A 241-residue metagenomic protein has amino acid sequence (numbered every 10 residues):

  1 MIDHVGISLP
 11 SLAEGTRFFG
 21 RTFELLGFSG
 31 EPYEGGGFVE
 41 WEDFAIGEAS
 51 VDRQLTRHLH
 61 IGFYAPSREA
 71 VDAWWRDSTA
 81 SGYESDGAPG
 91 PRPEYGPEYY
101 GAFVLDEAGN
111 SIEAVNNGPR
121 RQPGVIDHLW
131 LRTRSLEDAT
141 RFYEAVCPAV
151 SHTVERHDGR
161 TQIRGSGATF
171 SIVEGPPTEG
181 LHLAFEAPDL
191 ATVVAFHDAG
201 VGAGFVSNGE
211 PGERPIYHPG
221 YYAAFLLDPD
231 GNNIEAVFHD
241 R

Functional and structural regions predicted by a protein language model:
I2-S11, R53-T79, Y99-V104, D127-S135 (+2 more regions): Vicinal oxygen chelate
G6-A45, W130-T169: Core segments of cupin and vicinal oxygen chelate
G15-F19, S78, G109, A139-Y143 (+2 more regions): Conserved active-site tyrosine of GNAT-family acetyltransferases
F38-D43, V104-E107, Q162-G167, G175 (+1 more regions): Active-site beta-strand termini and strand-to-loop segments that position acidic
E40-A45, L55, P97-Y99, R164-F170 (+2 more regions): A short, glycine/Asx- and small/polar-enriched loop/turn that sits immediately N-terminal to a beta-strand
R53-Q54, N110, A168-I172, N232: Short, charged/polar, Gly/Pro-enriched secondary-structure boundary elements
A80-V125, G202-R241: Vicinal oxygen chelate
W130, E137-T140, A149-R214: Structured core of small recognition/catalytic domains
